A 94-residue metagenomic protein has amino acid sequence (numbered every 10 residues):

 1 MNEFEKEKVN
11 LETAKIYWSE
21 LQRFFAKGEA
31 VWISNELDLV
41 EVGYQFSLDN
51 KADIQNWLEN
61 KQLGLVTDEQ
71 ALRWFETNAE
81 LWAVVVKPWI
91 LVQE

Functional and structural regions predicted by a protein language model:
M1-L48: N-terminal, charge-rich interaction modules
N35-L37, L58-Q62, P88-I90: Generic secondary-structure microfeatures
E41-R73: Short, hydrophobic/π-rich interface segment
G64-E94: Short, compact, well-ordered microdomains
